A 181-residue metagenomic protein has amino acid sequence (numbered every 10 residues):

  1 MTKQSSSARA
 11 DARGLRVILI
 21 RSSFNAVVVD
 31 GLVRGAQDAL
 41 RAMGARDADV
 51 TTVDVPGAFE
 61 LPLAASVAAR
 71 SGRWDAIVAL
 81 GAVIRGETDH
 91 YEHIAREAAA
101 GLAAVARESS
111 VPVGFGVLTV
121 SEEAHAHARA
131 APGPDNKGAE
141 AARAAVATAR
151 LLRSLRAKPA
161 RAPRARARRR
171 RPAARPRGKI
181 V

Functional and structural regions predicted by a protein language model:
K3-S5, Y91-V181: C-terminal binding/interaction regions
S7-P56: Glycine-rich phosphate/diphosphate-binding loop of Rossmann-like nucleotide-binding domains
R13-L15, R46-D47, G72-D75, E108-G114: Short coil/turn connectors at secondary-structure junctions
S23, V27, G31, D47 (+5 more regions): Residues at secondary-structure transition points
S23-F24, V55, G81-V83, V117-E123: Short, ordered loop/turn segments at secondary-structure junctions
M43-G72, P163, R168: Active-site rim loops that border cofactor/substrate pockets in soluble metabolic enzymes
T52, D75-L80, P112-T119: Short beta-strand segments at enzyme active-site cores
E60, A64-L102, A106: Glycine-rich phosphate-binding loop
